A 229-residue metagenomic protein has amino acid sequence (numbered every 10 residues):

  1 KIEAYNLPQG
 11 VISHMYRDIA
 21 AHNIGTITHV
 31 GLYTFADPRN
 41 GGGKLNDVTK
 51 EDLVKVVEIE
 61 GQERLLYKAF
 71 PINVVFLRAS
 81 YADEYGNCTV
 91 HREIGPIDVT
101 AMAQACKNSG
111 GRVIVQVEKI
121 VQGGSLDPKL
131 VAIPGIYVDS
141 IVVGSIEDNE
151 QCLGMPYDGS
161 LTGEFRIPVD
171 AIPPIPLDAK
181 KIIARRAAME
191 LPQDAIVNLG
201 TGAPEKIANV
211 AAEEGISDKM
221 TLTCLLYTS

Functional and structural regions predicted by a protein language model:
K1-T28, R39-E213, L222: Metallocofactor- and cofactor-centric catalytic cores in central/energy metabolism, strongly enriched
L32-A36: Active-site-lining helix/loop region of Rossmann-like oxidoreductase modules
Y227-T228: Conserved small/polar residues in nucleotide/adenosyl-binding loops
